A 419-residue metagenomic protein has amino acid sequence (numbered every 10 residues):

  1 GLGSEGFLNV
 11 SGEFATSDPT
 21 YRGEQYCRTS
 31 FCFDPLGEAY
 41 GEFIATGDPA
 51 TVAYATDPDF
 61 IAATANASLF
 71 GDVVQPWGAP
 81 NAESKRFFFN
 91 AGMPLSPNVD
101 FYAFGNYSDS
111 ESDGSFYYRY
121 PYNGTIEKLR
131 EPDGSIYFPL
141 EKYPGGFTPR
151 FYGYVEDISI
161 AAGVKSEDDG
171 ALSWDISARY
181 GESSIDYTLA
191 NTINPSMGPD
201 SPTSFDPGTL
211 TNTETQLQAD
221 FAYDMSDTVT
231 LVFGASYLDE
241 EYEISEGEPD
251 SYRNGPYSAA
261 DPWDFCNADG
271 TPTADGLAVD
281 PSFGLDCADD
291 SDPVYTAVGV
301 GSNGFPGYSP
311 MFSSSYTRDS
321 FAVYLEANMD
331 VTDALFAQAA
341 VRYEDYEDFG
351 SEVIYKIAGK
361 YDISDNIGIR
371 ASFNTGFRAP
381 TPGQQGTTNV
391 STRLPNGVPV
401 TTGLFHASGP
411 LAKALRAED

Functional and structural regions predicted by a protein language model:
G1-G145, P149-D168, Q338: Transmembrane beta-barrel wall of Gram-negative outer-membrane proteins
G1-L2, F89-M93, I160-S166, L217-Y223 (+3 more regions): Residues on the lipid-exposed face of transmembrane beta-strands in outer-membrane beta-barrel proteins
G3-E5, A15, S96-N98, D169-A171 (+3 more regions): Outer-membrane beta-barrel channels and translocator barrels
V10-T16, A103-D109, I176-E182, F233-D239 (+4 more regions): Transmembrane beta-barrel strands of outer-membrane/channel proteins
Q25-D34, G114-K128, A190-D200, E248-Y257 (+2 more regions): Flexible, surface-exposed loop regions and adjacent strand-edge segments of Gram-negative outer-membrane beta-barrel
S68-Q75, L140-T148, G198-D206, G304-M311 (+2 more regions): Extracytoplasmic loops and strand-loop junctions of Gram-negative outer membrane beta-barrel proteins
P139-E141, P149-I160, D169, Y180 (+1 more regions): Outer-membrane beta-barrel transmembrane domain signature of Gram-negative proteins, especially the mid-to-C-terminal
E182-D186, N191, D239-I244, S314 (+2 more regions): Surface-exposed extracellular loop regions of Gram-negative outer-membrane beta-barrel proteins, predominantly
